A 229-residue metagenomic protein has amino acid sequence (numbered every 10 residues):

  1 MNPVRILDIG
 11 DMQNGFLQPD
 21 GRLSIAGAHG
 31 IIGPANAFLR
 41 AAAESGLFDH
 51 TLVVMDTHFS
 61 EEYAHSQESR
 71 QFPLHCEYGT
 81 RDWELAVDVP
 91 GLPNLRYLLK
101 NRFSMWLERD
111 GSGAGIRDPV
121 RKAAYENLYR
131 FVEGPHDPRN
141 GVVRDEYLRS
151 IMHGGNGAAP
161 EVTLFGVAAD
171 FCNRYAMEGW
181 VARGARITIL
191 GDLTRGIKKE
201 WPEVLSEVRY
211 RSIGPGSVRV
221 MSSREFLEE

Functional and structural regions predicted by a protein language model:
M1-S104, E108-D110, A158, E178-V181 (+3 more regions): Active-site acidic carboxylates
I25, L128-G134, T194, V218: Generic preference for hydrophobic/aromatic residues in regular secondary structure cores
G79, W83-V167: Internal catalytic-core helix/loop-beta-alpha segment that presents or stabilizes conserved functional determinants
A159-C172, T188-T194: Glycine-rich anion-binding loop/nest that anchors nucleotide
